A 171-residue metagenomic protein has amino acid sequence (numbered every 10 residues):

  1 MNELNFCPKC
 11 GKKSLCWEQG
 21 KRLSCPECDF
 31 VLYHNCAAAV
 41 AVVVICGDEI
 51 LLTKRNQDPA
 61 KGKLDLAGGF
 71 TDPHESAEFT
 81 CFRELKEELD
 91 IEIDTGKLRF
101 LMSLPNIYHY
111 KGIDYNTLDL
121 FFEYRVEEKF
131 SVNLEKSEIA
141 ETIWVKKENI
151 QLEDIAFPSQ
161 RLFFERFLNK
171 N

Functional and structural regions predicted by a protein language model:
M1-A41: Acidic, metal-coordinating catalytic segment for phosphate/diphosphate chemistry, firing primarily on the Nudix
K9, S24, L51, D65 (+1 more regions): Conserved beta-strand segments that form the floor/walls of ligand-binding pockets within enzyme and binding domains
W17, E92-M102: A short coil-to-beta-strand element that immediately follows conserved catalytic motifs
H34-C36, K63, G112-L118, L134-I139: A generic structural micro-feature
V44-I45, L52, Y124, W144: Conserved hydrophobic "DFG−1" position in protein kinase catalytic cores
I45-E87: Conserved Nudix-box catalytic region and its N-terminal flanking loop in Nudix hydrolases and closely related
M102-S131: Active-site-adjacent beta-strand/loop module that shapes the phosphate/pyrophosphate-binding cleft
N133-F164: NUDIX/MutT-family hydrolases
